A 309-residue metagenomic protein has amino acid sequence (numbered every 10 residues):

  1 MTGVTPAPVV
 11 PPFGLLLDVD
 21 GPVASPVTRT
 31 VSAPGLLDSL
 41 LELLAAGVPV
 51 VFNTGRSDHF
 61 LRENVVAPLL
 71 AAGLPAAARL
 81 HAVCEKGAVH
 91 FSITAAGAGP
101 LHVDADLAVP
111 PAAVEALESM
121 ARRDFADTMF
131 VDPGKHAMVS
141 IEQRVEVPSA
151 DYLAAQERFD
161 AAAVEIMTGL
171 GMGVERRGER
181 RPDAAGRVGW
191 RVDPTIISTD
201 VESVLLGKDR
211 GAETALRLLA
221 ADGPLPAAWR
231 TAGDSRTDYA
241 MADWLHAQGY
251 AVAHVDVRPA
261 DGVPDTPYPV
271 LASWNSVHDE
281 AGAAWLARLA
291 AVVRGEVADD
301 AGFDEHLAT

Functional and structural regions predicted by a protein language model:
M1-V9, N64-A76, H246: Short amphipathic alpha-helices and their capping/turn segments at secondary-structure boundaries
P6-G14, E202, D209-T309: Mg2+-dependent phosphoryl-transfer enzymes with acidic/Ser/Thr/Gly-rich catalytic loops
P8-T30, F52-N53, A212, A242: Asp-based phosphoryl-transfer active-site loop
L15-G21, C84-A88, I93-A95, P133-H136 (+3 more regions): Short loop/turn segments at strand-loop or loop-helix junctions that form parts of catalytic or ligand-binding pockets
P34-G134: Active-site phosphate-binding/coordination module
P34-L37, V109-A121, Y152-R176, G282-L289: Well-ordered, non-membrane alpha-helical segments in soluble/globular domains
L61-V65, I93, I141-R144, Y239-L245 (+1 more regions): A short acidic (Asp/Glu
T128-W229, T237-D243: Conserved acidic, metal-coordinating active-site core of Asp-based, Mg2+-dependent phosphoryl-transfer enzymes
